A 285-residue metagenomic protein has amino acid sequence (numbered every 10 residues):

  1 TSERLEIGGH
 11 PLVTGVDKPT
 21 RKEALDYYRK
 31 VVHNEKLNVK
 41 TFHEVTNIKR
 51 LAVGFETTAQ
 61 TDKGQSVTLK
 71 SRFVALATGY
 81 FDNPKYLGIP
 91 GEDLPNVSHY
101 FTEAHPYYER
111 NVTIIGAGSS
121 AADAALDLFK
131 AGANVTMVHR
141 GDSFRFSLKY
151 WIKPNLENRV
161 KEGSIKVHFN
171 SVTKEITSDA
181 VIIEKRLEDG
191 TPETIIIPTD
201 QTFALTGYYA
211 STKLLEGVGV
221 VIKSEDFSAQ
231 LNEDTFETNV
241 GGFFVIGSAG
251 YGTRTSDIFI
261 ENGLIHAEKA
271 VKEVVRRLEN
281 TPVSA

Functional and structural regions predicted by a protein language model:
T1-I7, G88-G91, I246: Short, flexible, mixed-charge acidic loops at enzyme active sites
T1-Y27, S164: Glycine-rich active-site loop/strand segments that organize a redox cofactor
D26, N34-S71, K130-D226, P282-A285: A Rossmann-like FAD-binding core segment of flavoenzymes
K40, G79-Y80, S248-A249: Glycine-rich His-Gly loop
L76-A77, I114, A204-L205, V245: Redox-cofactor binding/interface segments in oxidoreductases and associated redox assembly factors
L76-E92, Y208-V220: Flavin (primarily FAD) binding-site architecture
Y100-R145, T191-I195, K213-L214, D234-V283: Rossmann-like dinucleotide/flavin-binding elements
F227-T235: Short glycine-rich, acidic/polar surface loops and turns
